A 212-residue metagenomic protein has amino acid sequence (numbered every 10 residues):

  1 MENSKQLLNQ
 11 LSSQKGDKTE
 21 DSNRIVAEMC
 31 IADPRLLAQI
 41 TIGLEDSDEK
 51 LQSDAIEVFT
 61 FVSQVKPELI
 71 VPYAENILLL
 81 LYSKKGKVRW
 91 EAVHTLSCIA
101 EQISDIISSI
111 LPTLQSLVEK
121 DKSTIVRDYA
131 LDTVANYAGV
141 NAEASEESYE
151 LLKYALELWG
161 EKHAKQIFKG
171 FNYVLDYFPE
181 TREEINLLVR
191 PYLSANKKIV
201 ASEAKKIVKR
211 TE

Functional and structural regions predicted by a protein language model:
E2-K15, S22, Q166, T181-E212: Eukaryotic acidic, Ser/Thr-rich intrinsically disordered low-complexity regions
E2-N9, I31-I42, P67-L80, S104-L117 (+2 more regions): Amphipathic alpha-helical scaffolding segments comprising HEAT/armadillo-like alpha-solenoid repeats
K5, G16-E20, P34, E49-K50 (+5 more regions): Alpha-helix N-cap/helix-start positions at coil->helix boundaries
S22, V26, A55, A92 (+4 more regions): Conserved hydrophobic register position within alpha-solenoid helical repeats
I25, K50-Q64, E91-C98: Non-membrane alpha-helical segments in proteins
S47, L80, K84-K85, Q102 (+6 more regions): Structural signature of alpha-solenoid helical repeat scaffolds
T60, S97, A135-N136, N172-L175 (+1 more regions): Structural signature of alpha-helical solenoid repeat scaffolds
L80-D132: Hydrophobic, well-structured mid-protein blocks that either form specific transmembrane helices
